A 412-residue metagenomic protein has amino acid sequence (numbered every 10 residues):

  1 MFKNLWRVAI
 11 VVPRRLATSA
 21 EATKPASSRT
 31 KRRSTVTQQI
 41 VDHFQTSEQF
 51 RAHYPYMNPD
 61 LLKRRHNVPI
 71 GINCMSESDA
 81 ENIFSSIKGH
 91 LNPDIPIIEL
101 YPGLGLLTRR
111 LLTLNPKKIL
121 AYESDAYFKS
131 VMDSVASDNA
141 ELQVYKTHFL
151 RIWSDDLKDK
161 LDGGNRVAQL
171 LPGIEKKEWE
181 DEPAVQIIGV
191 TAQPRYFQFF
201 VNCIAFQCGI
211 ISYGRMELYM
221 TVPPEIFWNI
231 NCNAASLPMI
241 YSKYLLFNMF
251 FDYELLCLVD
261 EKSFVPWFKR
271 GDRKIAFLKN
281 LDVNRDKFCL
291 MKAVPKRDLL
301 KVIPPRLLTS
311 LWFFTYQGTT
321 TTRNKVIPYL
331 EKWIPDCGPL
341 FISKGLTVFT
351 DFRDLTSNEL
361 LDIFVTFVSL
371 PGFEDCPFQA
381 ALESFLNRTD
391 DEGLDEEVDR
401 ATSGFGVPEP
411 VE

Functional and structural regions predicted by a protein language model:
F2-W312, D375, T389-V411: Catalytic cores of RNA-modifying enzymes
K118-I119, C337-F341, E374-F378: Short, flexible/disordered secondary-structure transition segments
N233, L237, W333, L370: Phosphate/oxyanion-binding loops and surfaces in catalytic or ligand/nucleic-acid-binding neighborhoods
F247, G345, Q379-A381: Short, charged/polar low-complexity linear motifs in solvent-exposed/disordered segments
D286-R297, V302-E359, F364-V368: An accessory alpha-helical subdomain
F352-P410: Short, amphipathic C-terminal "tail helix"
